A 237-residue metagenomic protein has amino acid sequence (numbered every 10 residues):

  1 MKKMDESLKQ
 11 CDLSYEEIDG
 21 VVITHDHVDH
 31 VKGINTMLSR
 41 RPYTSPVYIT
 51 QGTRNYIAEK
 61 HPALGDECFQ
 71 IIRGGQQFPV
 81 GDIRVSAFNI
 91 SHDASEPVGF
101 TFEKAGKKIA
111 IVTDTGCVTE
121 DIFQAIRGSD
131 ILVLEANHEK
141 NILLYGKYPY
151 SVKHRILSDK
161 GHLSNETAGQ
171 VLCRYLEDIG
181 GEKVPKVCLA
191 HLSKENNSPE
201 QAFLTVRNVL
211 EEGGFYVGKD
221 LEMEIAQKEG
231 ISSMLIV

Functional and structural regions predicted by a protein language model:
M1-I49: Active-site metal-binding motif and surrounding structural segment of the metallo-beta-lactamase
M1-L13, R73-G128, M234-V237: Core dinuclear metal-dependent hydrolase active-site scaffold
K2-K3, H27-V31, N55-Y56, S95 (+3 more regions): Active-site environment of divalent metal-dependent phosphoester hydrolases
M4, I34-M37, I57, I122 (+2 more regions): Hydrophobic packing residues within well-ordered alpha-helices of enzyme cores
I18-D26, Y48-Q51, A110-T113, V133-E135 (+2 more regions): Active-site neighborhood of phospho(di)ester-bond hydrolases with catalytic His/Asp-centered motifs
V31-E96: Glycine/small-residue-rich loop that forms an oxyanion/phosphate-binding "nest" at active or ligand-binding sites
E120-E222: Cap/insert and terminal regions of metallo-dependent hydrolase folds
L221-V237: Short, basic/aromatic-enriched C-terminal tail that caps enzymatic domains
